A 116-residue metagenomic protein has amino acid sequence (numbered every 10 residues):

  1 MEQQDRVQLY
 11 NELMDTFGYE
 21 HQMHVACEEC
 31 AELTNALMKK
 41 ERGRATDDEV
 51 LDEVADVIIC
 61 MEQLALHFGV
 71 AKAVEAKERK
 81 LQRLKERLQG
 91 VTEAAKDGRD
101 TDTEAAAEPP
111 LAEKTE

Functional and structural regions predicted by a protein language model:
M1-E116: Flexible "arm" and connector segments at domain edges
